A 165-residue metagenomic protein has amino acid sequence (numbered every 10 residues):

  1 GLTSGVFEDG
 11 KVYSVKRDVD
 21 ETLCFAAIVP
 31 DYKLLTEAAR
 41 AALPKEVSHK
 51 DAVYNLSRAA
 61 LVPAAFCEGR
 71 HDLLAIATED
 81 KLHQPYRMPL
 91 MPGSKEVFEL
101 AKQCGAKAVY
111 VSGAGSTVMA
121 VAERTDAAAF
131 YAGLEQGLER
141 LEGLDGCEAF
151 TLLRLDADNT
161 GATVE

Functional and structural regions predicted by a protein language model:
G1-L23, P89, K95, V109-V111 (+2 more regions): Alpha/beta catalytic cores of group-transfer enzymes, especially the acyltransferase/condensing modules of polyketide
F7, P30, A120-R124: Short beta-strand-to-loop capping motifs
E8, A39, V164-E165: Short acidic, glycine/serine/threonine-rich loops at helix termini
V12-S14, L35, E46-K50, V118 (+1 more regions): A broad, structure-centric signal for solvent-exposed, well-ordered loop/edge residues that line or flank functional
D20-E99, Q103-G105: Acyltransferase
F66-E165: Glycine-rich, charge-dense phosphate/pyrophosphate-binding loop(s) and the adjacent flexible "lid"/catalytic subdomain
